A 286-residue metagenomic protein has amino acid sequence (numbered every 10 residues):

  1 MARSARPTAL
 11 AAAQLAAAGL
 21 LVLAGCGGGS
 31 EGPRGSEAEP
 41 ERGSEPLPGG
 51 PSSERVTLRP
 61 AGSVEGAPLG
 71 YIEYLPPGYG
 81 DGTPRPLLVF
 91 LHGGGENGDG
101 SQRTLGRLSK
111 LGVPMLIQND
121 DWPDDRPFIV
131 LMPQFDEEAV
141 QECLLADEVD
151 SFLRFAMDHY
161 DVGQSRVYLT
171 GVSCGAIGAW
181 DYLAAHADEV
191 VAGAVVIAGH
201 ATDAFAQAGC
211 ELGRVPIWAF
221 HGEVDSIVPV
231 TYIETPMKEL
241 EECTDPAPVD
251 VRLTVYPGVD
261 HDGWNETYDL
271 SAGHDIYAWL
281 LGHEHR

Functional and structural regions predicted by a protein language model:
M1-A24: Sec-dependent bacterial lipoprotein signal peptides
C26-L87, F128, I177, D181-H186 (+5 more regions): A domain-start/cap signature at the N-terminus of enzymes
P77-T83, E137-C174: Gly/Ser-rich "nucleophile elbow"/oxyanion-hole loop immediately N-terminal to the catalytic nucleophile in hydrolases
R85-L87, L91-D150: Active-site machinery of serine-nucleophile hydrolases
R126-F128, E211-I217: Short, proline-enriched alpha-helix->beta-strand connector loops that line the catalytic pocket of alpha/beta-hydrolase
D158-H159, S165-E211: Primarily recognizes the serine-hydrolase "nucleophile elbow" in alpha/beta-hydrolase and SGNH/GDSL folds
Q207, F220, S226-R286: C-terminal catalytic histidine-bearing segment of alpha/beta-hydrolase fold enzymes
